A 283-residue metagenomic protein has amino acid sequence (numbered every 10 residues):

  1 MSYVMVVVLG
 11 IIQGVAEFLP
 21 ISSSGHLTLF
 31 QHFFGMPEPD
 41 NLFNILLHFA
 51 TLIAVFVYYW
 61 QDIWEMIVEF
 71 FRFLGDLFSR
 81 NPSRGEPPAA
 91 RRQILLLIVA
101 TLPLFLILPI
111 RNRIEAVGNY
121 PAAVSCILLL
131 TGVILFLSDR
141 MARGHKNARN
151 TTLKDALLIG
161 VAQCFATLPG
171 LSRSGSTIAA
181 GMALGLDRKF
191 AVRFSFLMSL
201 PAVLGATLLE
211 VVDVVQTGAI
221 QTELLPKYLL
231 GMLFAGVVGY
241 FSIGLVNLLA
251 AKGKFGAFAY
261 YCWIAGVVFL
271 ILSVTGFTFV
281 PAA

Functional and structural regions predicted by a protein language model:
M1-A283: Multi-pass membrane proteins that catalyze or facilitate reactions on polyprenyl-/lipid-phosphate substrates and their
